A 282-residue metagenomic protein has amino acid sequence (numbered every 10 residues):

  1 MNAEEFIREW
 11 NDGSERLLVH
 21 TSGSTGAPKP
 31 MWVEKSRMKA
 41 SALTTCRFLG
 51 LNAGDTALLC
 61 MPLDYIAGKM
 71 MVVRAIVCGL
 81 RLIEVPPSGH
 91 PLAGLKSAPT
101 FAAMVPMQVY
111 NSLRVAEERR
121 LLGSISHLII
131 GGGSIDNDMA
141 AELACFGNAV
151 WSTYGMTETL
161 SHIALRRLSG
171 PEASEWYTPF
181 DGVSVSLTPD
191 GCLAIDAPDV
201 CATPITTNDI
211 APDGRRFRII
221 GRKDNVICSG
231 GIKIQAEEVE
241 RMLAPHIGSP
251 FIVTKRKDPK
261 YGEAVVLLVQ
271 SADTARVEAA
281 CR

Functional and structural regions predicted by a protein language model:
A3-H20, A53-T56: Conserved pre-ATP/AMP-binding loop-to-beta segment of ANL
R16-L43, G50-N52: Conserved AMP-binding A3 loop
T21-S24, A57, V72, A102 (+3 more regions): Conserved S/T- and glycine-rich ATP-binding loop of Class I adenylate-forming
S24, V105, G132, G155 (+2 more regions): Active-site glycine-centered loops adjacent to acidic/histidine catalytic or metal-binding residues that shape
V33-L43, T56-N111: AMP-binding/adenylate-forming
V115-P171: Gly/Ser/Thr-rich phosphate-binding loop
N148-G191, V200-P204: Conserved ATP-binding loop and adjacent catalytic segment of the adenylate-forming AMP-binding
N208-R282: AMP-binding/adenylate-forming catalytic core of the ANL superfamily
